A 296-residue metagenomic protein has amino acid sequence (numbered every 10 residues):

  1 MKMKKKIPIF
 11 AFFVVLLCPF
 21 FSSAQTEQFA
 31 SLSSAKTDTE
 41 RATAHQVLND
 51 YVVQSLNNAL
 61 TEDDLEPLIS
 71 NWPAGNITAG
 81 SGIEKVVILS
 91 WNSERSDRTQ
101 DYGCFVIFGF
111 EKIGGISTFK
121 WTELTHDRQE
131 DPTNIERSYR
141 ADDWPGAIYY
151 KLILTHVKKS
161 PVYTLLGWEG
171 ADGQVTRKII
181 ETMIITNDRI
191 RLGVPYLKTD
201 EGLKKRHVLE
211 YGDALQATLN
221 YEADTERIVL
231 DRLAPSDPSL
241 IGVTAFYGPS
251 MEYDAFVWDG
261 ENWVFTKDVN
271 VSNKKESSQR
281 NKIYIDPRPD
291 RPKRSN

Functional and structural regions predicted by a protein language model:
M1-K36: Bacterial Sec-dependent N-terminal signal peptides
Q25-T99: Start-of-domain marker
K85-N92, P161-E169, E226-R232: Short beta-strand elements that form the blades of beta-propeller/WD-repeat-like and other beta-sheet-rich scaffold
G103-I113, I179-R189, T244-D259: Beta-propeller blade signature
I107-H156: Short N-terminal edge-element motif at the start of the domain
T118-R128, R191-E201, F265-V271: Beta-propeller fold detector
E136-Y139, W144, I148-T155, R191-G260: Short aromatic loop motif centered on NTY/YTY
S236-N296: Hydrophilic extracytoplasmic domains
